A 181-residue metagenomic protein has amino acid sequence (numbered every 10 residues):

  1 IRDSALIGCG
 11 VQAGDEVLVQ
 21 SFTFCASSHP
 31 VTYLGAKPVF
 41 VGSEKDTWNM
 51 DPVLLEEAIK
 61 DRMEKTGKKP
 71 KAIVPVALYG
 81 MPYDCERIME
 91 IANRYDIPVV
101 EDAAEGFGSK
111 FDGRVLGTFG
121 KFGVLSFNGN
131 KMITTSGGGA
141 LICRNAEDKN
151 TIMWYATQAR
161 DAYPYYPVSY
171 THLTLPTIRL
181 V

Functional and structural regions predicted by a protein language model:
I7-L78, P82-R94, P98-A103, K110: PLP-dependent aminotransferase-like
A13, K69, T118-F119, T135: Short loop/turn motifs at secondary-structure junctions
T47-N49, R114, A140: Residue-level signal for well-ordered, solvent-exposed loop/turn and beta-edge residues enriched in charged/polar side
M63, M81, L175-V181: Intrinsically disordered and other compositionally biased segments
G67-P70, P164-Y165, V181: Short, hydrophobic secondary-structure boundary micro-motifs
G106-D112, F119-L175, R179: Active-site region of PLP-dependent enzymes
